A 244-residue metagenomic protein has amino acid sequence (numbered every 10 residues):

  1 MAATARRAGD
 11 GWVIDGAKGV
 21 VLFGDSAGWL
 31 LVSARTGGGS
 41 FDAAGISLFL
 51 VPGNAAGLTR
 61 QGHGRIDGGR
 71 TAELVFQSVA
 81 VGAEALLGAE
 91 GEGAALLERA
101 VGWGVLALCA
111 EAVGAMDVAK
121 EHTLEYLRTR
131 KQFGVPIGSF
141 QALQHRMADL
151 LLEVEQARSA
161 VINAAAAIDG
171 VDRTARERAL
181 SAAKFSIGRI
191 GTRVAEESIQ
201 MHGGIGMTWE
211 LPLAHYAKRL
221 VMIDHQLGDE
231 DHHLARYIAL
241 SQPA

Functional and structural regions predicted by a protein language model:
M1, S26-G28, G45, N54 (+5 more regions): A generic structural signal for well-ordered coil/turn residues at beta-strand boundaries that shape enzyme active-site
M1-R7: A gly/ser-rich beta-alpha-beta helix-loop segment of oxidoreductase catalytic cores
R7-W12, R99-A244: Alpha-helical interface subdomain recognition
A8-D10, R35-G39, G53-A56, Q77-A85 (+1 more regions): Short loop segments at secondary-structure junctions
D15-T59: A short core secondary-structure module
G16, F49, F76, M116 (+1 more regions): Residue-level signal for inorganic ion chemistry
V20, V51-L86: Flexible, small-/acidic-enriched active-site or ligand-binding loops
V75, A80, A94-A107: Helix-biased detector of long, well-ordered alpha-helical tracts
